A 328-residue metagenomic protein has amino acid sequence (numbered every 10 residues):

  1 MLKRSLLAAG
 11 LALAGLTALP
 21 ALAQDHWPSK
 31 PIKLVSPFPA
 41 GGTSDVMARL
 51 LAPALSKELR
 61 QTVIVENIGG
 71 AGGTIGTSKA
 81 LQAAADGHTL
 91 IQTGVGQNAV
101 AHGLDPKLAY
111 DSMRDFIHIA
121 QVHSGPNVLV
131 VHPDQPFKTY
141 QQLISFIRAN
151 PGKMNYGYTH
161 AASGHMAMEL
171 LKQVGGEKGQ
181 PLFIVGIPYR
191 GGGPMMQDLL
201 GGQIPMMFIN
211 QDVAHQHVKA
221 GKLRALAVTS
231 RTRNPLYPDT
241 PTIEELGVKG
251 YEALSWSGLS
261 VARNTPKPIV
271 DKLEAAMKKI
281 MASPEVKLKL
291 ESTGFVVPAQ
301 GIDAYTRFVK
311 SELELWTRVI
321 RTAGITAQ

Functional and structural regions predicted by a protein language model:
M1-L11: N-terminal export leaders
G15-P20: N-terminal signal peptide c-region/cleavage motif recognized by signal peptidases
A23-R114, K153, H160, E177-M206 (+4 more regions): N-terminal (or domain-start) structured segment
S29-P31, T242-E245, K267-Q328: An extracytoplasmic/periplasmic, membrane-proximal ligand-sensing/linker region
I32-L34, G41, A48, V65 (+12 more regions): Residue-level signal for nonpolar/aromatic packing positions in well-ordered secondary structure
Q82-H88, G103-P194, I243, W256-K289: Hinge/capping helix and adjacent helix->loop/strand transition within the periplasmic-binding protein
G96-K107, H165-E177, P205-T240, T317: A ligand-binding cleft/hinge motif common to bilobed small-molecule-binding domains
K138, V213-A282, S311-E314: C-terminal lobe and pocket-closing loops of periplasmic/extracytoplasmic Venus-flytrap solute-binding proteins
